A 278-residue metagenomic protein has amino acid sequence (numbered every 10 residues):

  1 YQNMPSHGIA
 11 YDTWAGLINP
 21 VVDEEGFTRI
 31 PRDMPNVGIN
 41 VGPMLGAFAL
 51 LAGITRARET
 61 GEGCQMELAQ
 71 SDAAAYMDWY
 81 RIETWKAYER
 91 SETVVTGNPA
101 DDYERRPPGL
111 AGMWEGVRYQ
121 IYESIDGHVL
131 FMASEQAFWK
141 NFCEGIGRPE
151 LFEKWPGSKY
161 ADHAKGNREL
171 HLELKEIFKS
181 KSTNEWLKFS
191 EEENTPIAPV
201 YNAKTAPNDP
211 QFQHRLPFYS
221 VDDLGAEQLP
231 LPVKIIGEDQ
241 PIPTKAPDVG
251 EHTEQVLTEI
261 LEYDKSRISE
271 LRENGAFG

Functional and structural regions predicted by a protein language model:
Y1-V129: Active-site-adjacent "lid/gating" segments in soluble enzymes
I30-P31, D222-E270: Flexible, small-/acidic-enriched active-site or ligand-binding loops
G42-G46, E135-F138, T253: Catalytic-loop motifs flanking and including active-site residues across diverse enzymes
V94-R106, K154, D209-D222: Short, surface-exposed loop/helix-turn segments at secondary-structure junctions that function as lids/hinges flanking
D102-E104, P108-E193, I197: Aromatic-enriched alpha-helical interface/lid elements that frame and gate functional surfaces
E153-G166, Y201-N208, R267-G278: Short linear loop/turn motifs
E192-P243: A glycine-rich dinucleotide-binding beta-alpha-beta segment and adjacent secondary-structure elements that constitute
